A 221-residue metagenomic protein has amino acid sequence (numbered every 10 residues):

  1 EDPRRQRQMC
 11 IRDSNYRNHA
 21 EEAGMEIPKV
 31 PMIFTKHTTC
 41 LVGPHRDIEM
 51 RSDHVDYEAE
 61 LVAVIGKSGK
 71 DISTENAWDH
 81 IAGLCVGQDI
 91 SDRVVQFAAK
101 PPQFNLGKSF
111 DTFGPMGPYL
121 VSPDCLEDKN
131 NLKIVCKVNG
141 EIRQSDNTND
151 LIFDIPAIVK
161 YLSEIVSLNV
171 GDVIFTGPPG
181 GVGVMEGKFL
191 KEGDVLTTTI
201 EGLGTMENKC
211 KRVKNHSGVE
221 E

Functional and structural regions predicted by a protein language model:
E1-I11: Single conserved hydrophobic/aromatic residue that forms the stacking wall/gate of nucleotide- or nucleobase-binding
Q8, P31-I33, T39-C40, E60-V62 (+3 more regions): Structural motif
S14, E22-A23: Basic, glycine/lysine-rich polyanion-binding surfaces/domains
H19, M25, E49, R93-E221: Catalytic-pocket segment enriched in acidic/His residues
E26-G43, Y57, E192-G202: Structural signature of FAD isoalloxazine-binding scaffolds in flavoprotein oxidoreductases
F34-T38, A59-K67, C85-I90, L120 (+2 more regions): Short, structured patches in soluble enzyme cores that scaffold and shape functional sites
L41-V64: A structural-propensity feature for long, helix-poor, extended segments
K70-L84: N-terminal accessory regions of nucleic-acid-interacting proteins
